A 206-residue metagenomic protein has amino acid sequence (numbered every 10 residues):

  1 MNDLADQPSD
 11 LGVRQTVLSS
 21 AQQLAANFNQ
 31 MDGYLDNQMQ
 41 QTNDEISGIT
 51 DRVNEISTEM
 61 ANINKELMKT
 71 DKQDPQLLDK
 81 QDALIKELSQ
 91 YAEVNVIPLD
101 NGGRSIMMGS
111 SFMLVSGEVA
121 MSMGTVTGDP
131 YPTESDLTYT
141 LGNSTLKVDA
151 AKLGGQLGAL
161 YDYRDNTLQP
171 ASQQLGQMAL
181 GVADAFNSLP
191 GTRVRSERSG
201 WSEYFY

Functional and structural regions predicted by a protein language model:
M1-S9: Active-site-adjacent, His/Asp/Glu-enriched structural segments that form or flank metal-binding and acid/base networks
L4, V17, A21-L67: Long, non-coiled-coil amphipathic alpha-helical linker/lever segments that couple catalytic cores to other domains
P8-L11, D71: Residues at alpha-helix boundaries and short interhelical turns
R14, N43-I46, D165-L168, S172: Active-site oxyanion-binding pockets that recognize sulfate/phosphate
R14-T16, S110: Mobile, glycine-rich extracellular loop/lid and propeptide segments that shape or gate substrate/ligand access
E59, E66-Y206: Phosphate-proximal small/polar/acidic motifs at interfaces that engage nucleotide phosphates, polyphosphates
